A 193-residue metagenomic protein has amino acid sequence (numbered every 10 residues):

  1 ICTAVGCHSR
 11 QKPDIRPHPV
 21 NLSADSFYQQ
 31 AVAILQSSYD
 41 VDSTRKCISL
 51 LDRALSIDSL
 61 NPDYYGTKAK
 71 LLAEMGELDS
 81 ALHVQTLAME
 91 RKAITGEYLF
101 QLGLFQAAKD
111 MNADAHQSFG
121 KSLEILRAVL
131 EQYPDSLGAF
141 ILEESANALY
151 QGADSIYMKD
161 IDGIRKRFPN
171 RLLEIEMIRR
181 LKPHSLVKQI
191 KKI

Functional and structural regions predicted by a protein language model:
R10-K12, F140-I193: Terminal, low-structured helical/coil segments at or just beyond the last alpha-helical repeat
L22-I57, T67: Alpha-helical segment of the N-proximal tetratricopeptide repeat
V32, Q36, K70, L104 (+1 more regions): Residue-level recognition of tetratricopeptide repeat
Q36-S37, E74, A108, L149-Y150 (+1 more regions): Register position in tetratricopeptide repeats
C47, A81, A115, S122 (+1 more regions): Single-residue signature of alpha-solenoid repeat helices
Y64, Y98, Q132, A139 (+1 more regions): TPR alpha-solenoid repeat register
T67, Q101, D135, L142-E143 (+1 more regions): Canonical tetratricopeptide repeat
